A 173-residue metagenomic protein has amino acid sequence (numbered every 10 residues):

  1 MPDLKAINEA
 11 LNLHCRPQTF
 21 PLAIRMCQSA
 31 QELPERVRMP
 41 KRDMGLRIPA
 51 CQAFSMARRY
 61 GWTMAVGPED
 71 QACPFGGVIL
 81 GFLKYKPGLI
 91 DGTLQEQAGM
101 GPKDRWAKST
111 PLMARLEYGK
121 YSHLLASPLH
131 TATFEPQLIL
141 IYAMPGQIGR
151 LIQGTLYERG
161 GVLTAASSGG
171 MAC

Functional and structural regions predicted by a protein language model:
K5-C173: Acidic, serine/proline-rich low-complexity intrinsically disordered regions
